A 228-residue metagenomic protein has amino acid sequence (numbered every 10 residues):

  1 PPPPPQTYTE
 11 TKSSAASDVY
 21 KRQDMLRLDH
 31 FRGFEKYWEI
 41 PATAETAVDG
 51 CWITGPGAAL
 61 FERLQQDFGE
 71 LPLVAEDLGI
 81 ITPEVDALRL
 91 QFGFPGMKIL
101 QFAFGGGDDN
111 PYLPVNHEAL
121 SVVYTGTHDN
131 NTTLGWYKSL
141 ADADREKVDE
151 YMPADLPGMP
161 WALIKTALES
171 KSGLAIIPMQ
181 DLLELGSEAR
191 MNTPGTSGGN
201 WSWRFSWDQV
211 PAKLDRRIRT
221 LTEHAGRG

Functional and structural regions predicted by a protein language model:
P1-A16, Y20: Single conserved hydrophobic/aromatic residue that forms the stacking wall/gate of nucleotide- or nucleobase-binding
S17-G228: Active-site and adjacent substrate-binding regions of carbohydrate-active enzymes
